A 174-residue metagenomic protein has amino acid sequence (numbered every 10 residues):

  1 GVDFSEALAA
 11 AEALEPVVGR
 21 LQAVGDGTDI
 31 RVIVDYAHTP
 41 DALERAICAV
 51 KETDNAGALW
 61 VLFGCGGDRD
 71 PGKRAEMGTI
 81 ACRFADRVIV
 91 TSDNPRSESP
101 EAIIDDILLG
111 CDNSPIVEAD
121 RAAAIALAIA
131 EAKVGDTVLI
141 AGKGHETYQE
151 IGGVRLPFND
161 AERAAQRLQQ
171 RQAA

Functional and structural regions predicted by a protein language model:
G1-A174: ATP-dependent carboxylate-amine ligase
